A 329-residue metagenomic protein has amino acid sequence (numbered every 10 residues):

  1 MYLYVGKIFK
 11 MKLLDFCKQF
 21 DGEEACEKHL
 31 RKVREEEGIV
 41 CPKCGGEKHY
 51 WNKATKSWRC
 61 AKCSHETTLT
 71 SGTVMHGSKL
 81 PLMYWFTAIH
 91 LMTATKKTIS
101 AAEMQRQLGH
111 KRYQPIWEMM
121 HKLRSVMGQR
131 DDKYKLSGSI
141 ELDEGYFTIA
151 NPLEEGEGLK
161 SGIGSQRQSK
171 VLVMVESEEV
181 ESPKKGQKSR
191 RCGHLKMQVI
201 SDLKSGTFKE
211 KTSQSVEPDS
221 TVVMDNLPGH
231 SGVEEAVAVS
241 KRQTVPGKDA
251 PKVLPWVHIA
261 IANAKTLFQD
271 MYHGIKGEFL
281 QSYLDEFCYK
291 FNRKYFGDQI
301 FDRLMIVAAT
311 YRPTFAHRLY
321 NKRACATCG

Functional and structural regions predicted by a protein language model:
M1-G329: Residue-level recognition of single "structural anchor" positions that define or cap local secondary structure
